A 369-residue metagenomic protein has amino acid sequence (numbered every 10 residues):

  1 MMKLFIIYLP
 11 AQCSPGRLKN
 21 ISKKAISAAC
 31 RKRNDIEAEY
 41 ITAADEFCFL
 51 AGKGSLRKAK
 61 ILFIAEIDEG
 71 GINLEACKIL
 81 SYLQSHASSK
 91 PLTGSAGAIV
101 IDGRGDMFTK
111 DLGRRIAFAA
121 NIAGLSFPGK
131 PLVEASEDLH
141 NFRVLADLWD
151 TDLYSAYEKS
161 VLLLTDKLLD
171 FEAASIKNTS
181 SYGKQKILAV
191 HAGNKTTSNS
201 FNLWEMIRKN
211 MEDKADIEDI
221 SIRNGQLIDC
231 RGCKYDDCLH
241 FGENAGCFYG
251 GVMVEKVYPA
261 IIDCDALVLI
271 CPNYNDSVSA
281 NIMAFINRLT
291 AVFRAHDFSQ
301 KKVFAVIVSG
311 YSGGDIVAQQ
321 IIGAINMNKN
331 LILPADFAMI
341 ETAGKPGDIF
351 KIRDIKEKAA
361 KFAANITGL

Functional and structural regions predicted by a protein language model:
M2-D45, A51-K195, N199-A215, Y258-D263 (+2 more regions): FMN-binding flavodoxin-like domain, especially the glycine-rich phosphate-binding loop
M206-I207, E218-G225: Redox- and metal-dependent alpha/beta enzyme cores, enriched for Fe-S-associated oxidoreductases and cofactor-handling
G225-Y258: Cysteine-cluster motifs in flexible loop/terminal segments that predominantly coordinate metals
L267: Hydrophobic acceptor-binding patch used for acceptor engagement in glycosyltransferases
